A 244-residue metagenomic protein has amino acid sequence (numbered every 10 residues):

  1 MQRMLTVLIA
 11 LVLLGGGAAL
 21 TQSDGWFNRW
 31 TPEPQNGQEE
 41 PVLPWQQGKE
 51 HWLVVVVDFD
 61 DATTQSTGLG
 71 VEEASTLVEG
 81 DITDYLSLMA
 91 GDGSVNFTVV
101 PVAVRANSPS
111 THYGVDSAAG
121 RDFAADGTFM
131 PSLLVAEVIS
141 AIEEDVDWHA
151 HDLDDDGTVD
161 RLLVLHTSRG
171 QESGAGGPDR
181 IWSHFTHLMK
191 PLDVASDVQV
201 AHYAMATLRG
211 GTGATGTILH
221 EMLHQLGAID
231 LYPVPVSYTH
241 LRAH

Functional and structural regions predicted by a protein language model:
M1-M4: Positively charged n-region of N-terminal signal peptides that target proteins for export
T6, L11-I218, I229-S237: Propeptide-to-catalytic entry region of secreted or membrane-anchored zinc metalloproteases
E221: Walker B catalytic acidic pair
H224-A228: Extended catalytic-interface subdomain
T239-H244: Conserved small/polar residues in nucleotide/adenosyl-binding loops
